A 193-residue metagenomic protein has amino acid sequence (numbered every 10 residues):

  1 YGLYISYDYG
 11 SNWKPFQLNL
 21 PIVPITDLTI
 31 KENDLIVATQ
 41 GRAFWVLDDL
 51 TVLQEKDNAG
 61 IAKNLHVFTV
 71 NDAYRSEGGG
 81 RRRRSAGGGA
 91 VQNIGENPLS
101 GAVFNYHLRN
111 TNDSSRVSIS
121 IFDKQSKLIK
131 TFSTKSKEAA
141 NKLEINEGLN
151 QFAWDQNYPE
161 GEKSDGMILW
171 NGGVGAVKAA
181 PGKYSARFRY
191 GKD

Functional and structural regions predicted by a protein language model:
Y1-Q92, L99-A102: Beta-propeller blade termini and top-face loops
Y9, D123-K127, Y184: Short, glycine-anchored, charge-dense loop/turn motifs used at functional sites
I22, N146-E147, A180-P181: Surface-exposed loops/turns
S76, G80-S118, F122-K124, L149-A153: Contiguous beta-strand segments within globular domains
L128-V177: Glycine-centered tight-turn motifs at strand-turn-strand junctions
P181, K192-D193: Short beta-strand elements
F188-Y190: Conserved structural position at the C-terminal beta-strand of extracellular beta-sandwich adhesion modules
